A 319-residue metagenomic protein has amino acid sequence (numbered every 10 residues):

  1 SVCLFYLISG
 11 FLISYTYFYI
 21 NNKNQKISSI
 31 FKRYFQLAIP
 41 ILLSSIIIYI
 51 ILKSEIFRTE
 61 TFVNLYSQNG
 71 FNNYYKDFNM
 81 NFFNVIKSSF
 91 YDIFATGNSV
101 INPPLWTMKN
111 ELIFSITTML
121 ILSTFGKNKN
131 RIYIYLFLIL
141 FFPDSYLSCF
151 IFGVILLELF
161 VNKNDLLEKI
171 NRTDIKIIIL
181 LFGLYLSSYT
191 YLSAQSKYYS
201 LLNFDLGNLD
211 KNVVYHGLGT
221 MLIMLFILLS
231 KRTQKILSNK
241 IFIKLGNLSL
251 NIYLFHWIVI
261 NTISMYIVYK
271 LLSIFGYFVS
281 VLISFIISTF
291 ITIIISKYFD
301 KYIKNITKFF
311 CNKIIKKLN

Functional and structural regions predicted by a protein language model:
S1-F18, I41, L147, G217 (+3 more regions): Functionally critical transmembrane alpha-helices in membrane proteins and complexes, commonly lining
S14-N22, I50-S54, I121-K129, I155-D165 (+3 more regions): Structural signal for the C-terminal ends of transmembrane alpha-helices and the immediately following loop
L37, T107, S115, I177 (+3 more regions): Residue-level signature of transmembrane alpha-helical entry/exit and packing/kink sites in multi-pass membrane
L37-A38, L42-L112: Membrane-interface helix-loop-helix regions
I51, L159-L166, Q234-I243, W257-N319: C-terminal "closing" transmembrane helix and its immediate cytosolic amphipathic cap in multi-pass membrane proteins
L112-I139, F160-R172, Y269-L272: Solvent-exposed interhelical
S148-K244, I258: Alpha-helical transmembrane segments and terminal signal-anchor/GPI-anchor hydrophobic tails, characterized by long
